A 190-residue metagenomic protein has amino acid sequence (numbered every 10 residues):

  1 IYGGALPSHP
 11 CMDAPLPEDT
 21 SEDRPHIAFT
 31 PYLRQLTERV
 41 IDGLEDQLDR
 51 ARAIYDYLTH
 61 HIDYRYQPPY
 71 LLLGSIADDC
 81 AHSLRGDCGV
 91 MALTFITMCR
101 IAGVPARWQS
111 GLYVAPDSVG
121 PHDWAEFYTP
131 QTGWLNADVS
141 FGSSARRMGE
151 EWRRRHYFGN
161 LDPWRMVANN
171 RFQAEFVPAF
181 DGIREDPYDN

Functional and structural regions predicted by a protein language model:
I1-H82: Acidic low-complexity segments
Q47-I54, L84-C99: Active-site nucleophilic cysteine motif
H82-L84, L112: Active-site rim elements
V90-G182: Hydrophobic/aromatic-rich core segments of domains that either
R184-N190: Catalytic cores of secreted or luminal carbohydrate-active enzymes
